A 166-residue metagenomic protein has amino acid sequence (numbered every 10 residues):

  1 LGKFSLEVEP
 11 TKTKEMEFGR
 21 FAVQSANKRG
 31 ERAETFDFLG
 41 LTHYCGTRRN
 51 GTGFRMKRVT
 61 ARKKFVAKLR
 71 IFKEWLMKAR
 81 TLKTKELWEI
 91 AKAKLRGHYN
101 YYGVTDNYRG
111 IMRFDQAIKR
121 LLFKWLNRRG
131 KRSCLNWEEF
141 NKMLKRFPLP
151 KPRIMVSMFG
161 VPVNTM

Functional and structural regions predicted by a protein language model:
L1-M166: Non-catalytic terminal/accessory segments
